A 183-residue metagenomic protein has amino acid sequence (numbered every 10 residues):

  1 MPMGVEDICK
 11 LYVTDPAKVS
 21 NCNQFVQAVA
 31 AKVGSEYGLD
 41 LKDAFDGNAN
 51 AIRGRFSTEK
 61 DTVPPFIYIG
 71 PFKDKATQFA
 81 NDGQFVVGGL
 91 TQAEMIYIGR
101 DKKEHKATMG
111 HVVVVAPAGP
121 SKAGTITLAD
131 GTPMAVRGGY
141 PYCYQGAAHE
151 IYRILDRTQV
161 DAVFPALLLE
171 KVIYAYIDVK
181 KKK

Functional and structural regions predicted by a protein language model:
M1-N50, A93, M109: N-terminal capping segments
G4, N48, T58, T77 (+2 more regions): Alpha-helical protein-protein interaction elements
E6, K42-F45, T58-K60, V160 (+2 more regions): Intrinsic disorder/low-complexity signal
K10, G38-D40, T127, I154 (+1 more regions): Acidic/proline-rich low-complexity IDRs
S20, R53, P64, G70 (+4 more regions): N-terminal non-cleavable signal-anchor helices
A31, A118, Y176-V179: Residue-level marker of positions within ordered structural domains that often coincide with functionally constrained
D40-E150: ...with weaker cross-activation on analogous glycine-rich loops/strands in unrelated enzymes
Y140, Q145-K183: Low-complexity, Gly/Ser/Thr/Pro-rich intrinsically disordered linker/tail segments
